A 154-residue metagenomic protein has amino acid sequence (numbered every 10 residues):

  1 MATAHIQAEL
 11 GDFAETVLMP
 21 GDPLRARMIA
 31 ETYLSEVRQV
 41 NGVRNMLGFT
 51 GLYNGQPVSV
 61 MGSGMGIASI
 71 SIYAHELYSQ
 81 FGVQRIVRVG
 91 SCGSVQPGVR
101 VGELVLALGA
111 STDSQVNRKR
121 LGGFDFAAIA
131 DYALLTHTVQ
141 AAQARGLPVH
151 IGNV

Functional and structural regions predicted by a protein language model:
M1-H137: Metabolite-binding pocket within alpha/beta catalytic cores that recognizes anionic/polar moieties
H137-R145: Generic non-transmembrane alpha-helical segments
V149-V154: Short catalytic/ligand-gating loop segments at beta-alpha or beta-beta junctions within enzyme catalytic domains
